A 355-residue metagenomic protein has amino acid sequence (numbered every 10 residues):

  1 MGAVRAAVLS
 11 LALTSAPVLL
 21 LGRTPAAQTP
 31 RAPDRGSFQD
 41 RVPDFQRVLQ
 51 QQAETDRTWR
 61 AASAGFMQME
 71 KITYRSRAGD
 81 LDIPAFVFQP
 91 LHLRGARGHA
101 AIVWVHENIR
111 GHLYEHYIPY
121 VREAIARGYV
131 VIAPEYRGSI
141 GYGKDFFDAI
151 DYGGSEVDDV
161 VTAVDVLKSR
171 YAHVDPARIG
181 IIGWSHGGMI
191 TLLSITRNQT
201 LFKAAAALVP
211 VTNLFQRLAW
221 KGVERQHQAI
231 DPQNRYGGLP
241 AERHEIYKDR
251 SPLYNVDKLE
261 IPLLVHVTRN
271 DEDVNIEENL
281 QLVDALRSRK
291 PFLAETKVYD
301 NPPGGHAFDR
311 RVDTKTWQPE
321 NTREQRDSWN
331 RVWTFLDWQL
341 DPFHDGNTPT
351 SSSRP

Functional and structural regions predicted by a protein language model:
V4-A64, P349-P355: N-terminal targeting or regulatory segments adjacent to alpha/beta-hydrolase or S9 domains
A61-P84, F88-A177, I182-W184, A219 (+2 more regions): Cap/lid segment of the alpha/beta-hydrolase catalytic domain
L81, A204, P210, L214-N255 (+1 more regions): Mobile cap/lid helix-loop segments that gate and shape the active-site cleft of serine hydrolases
I181-G183, L208, H266: Short beta-strand immediately N-terminal to the catalytic nucleophile in serine-hydrolase-like folds
G188-Q199: Short glycine-enriched nucleophile-adjacent loop and the immediately C-terminal alpha-helix near the catalytic center
L259, V265-V267: Short beta-strand/loop motif that positions the catalytic acidic residue of the alpha/beta-hydrolase fold
E272-Q281: Conserved alpha/beta-hydrolase "acid-adjacent" motif
L280, P291-P355: C-terminal catalytic histidine-bearing segment of alpha/beta-hydrolase fold enzymes
